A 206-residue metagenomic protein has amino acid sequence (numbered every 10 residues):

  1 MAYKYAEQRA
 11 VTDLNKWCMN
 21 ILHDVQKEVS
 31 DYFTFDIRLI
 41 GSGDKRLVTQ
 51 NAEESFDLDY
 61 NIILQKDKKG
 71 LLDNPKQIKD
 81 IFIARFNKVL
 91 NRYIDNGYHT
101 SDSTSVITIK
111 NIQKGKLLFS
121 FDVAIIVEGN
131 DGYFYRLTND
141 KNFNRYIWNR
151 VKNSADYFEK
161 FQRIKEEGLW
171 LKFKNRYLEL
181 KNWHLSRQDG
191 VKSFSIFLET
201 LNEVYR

Functional and structural regions predicted by a protein language model:
M1-L39: Helical scaffold of the NTase/Pol beta-like nucleotidyltransferase catalytic core
E7-A10, Q65-K76: Short histidine-centered catalytic/ligand-binding loop motif
K27-L58, I62-L71: Active-site nucleotide-donor binding segment shared across nucleotidyl transfer reactions
V29-F33, K76-D131: Conserved catalytic core of two-metal-ion nucleotidyltransferases
R46, G97-Y98, E203-R206: Extracellular secretory-pathway ectodomains and N-terminal mature segments of eukaryotic proteins
D67-D73, R92-D95, V151-K160: Short C-terminal domain-edge/linker segments immediately following a structured domain
D102-R206: Catalytic cores of NTP-dependent nucleotidyl/adenyl transfer enzymes across multiple folds
